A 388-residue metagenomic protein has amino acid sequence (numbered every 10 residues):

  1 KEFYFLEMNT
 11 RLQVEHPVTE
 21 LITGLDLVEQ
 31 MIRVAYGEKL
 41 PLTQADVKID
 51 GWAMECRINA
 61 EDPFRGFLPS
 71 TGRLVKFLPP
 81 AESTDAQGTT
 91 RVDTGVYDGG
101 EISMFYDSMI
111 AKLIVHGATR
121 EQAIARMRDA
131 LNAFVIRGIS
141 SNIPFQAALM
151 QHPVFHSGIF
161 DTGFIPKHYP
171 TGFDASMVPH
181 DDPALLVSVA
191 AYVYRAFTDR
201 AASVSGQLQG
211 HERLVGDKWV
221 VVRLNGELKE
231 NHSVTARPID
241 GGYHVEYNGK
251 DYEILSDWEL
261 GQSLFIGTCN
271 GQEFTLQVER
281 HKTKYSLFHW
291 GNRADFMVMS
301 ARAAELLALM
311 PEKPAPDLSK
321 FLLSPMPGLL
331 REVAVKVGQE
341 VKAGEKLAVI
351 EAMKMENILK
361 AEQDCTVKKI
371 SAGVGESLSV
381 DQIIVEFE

Functional and structural regions predicted by a protein language model:
K1, A45-K48, G66, I102-F105 (+9 more regions): Replace "in large, NTP-powered and nucleic-acid-processing enzymes" with "in large, NTP-powered factors and other
K1-Q13: Conserved metal-phosphate-binding beta-hairpin within the catalytic cores of diverse ATP-dependent phosphoryl-transfer
Q13, P17-E253, V380, E386: Catalytic cores of soluble metabolic enzymes centered on carboxylation/carboxyl-transfer
D26, P238-G242, E246-L264, T268-T275 (+1 more regions): Conserved nucleotide-binding/hydrolysis modules and their immediate coupling elements across P-loop/ASCE NTPase motors
L42-D50, K167-Y169, F173, L208-G210 (+1 more regions): Long, charged amphipathic helices and adjacent flexible linkers at domain junctions
E55, R65, N270-A301: Structured, non-catalytic alpha/beta "coupling" segments that mediate domain-domain communication and provide generic
N225-E230, N248-K250, N270-Q272, F288-N292 (+3 more regions): Short strand-coil-strand connectors
P314-E388: Structured functional modules or segments
